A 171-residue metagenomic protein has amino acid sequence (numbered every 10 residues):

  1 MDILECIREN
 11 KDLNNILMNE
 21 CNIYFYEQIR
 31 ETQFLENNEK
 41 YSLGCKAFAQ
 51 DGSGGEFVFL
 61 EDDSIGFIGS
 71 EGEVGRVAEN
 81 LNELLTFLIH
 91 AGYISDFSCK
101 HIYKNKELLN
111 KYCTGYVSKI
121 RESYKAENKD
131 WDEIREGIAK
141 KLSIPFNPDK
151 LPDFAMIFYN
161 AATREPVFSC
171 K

Functional and structural regions predicted by a protein language model:
M1-G72, I102-Y103, Y116-K171: A surface-exposed partner-binding patch
E71-E107: Compact, glycine/acidic-enriched structural inserts
